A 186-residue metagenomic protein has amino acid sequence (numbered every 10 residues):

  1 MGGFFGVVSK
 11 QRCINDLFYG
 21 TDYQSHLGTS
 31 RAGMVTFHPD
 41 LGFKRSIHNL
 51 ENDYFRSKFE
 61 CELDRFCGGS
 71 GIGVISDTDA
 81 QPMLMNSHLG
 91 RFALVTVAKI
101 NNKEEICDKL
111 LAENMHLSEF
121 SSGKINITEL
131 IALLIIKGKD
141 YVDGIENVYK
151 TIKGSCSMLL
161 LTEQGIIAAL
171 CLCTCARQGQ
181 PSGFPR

Functional and structural regions predicted by a protein language model:
M1-R186: Conserved short alpha-helical segments that host acidic/polar catalytic motifs at enzyme active sites
